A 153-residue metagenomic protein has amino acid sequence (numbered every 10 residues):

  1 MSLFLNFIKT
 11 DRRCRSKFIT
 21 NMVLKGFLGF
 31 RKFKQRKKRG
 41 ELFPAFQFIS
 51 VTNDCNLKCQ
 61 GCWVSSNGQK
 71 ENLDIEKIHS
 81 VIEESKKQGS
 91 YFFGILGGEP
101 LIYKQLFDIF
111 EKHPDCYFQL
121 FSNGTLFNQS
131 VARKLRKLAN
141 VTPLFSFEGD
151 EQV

Functional and structural regions predicted by a protein language model:
M1-Q69, K86: N-terminal pre-core extensions flanking Radical SAM catalytic domains
E71-L73: Rieske [2Fe-2S] iron-sulfur-binding domain
I75-I95, Y103-V153: Radical SAM/AdoMet-radical enzyme domain recognition
